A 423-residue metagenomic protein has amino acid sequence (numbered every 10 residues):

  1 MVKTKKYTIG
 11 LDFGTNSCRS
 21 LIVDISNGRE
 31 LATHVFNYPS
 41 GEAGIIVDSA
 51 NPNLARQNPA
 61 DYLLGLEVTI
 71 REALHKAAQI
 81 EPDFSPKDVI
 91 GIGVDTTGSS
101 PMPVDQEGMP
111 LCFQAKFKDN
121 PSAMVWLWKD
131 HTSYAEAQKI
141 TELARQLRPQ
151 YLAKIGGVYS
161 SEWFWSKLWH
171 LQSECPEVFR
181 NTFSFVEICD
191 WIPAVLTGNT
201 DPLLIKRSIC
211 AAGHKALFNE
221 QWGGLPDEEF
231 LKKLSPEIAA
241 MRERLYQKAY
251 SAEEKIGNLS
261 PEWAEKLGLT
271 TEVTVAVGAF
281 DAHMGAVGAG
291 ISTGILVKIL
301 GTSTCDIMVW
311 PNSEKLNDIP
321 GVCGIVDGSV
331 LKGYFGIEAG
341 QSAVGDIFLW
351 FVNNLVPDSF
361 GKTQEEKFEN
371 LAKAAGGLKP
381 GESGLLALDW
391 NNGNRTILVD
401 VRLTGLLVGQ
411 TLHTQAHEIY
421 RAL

Functional and structural regions predicted by a protein language model:
M1-F113, A240-E243, E265, L269-T274 (+3 more regions): N-terminal glycine/serine-rich phosphate-binding loop of ATP-dependent small-molecule kinases, especially carbohydrate
M1-T4, Q79-P82, S260-L269, A279-I295: Conserved phosphate-binding catalytic cores of ATP/NTP-utilizing and phosphoryl-transfer enzymes
K6-D12, S20-I22, F84-D95, W126 (+6 more regions): Short glycine-aspartate micro-motif
F13-T15, V104, T141-V277, L388-N394 (+2 more regions): Gly/Ser/Thr-rich active-site cleft segment
S49-N53, N120-W126, I325-E338, I419: Short beta-alpha connecting loops at secondary-structure transitions that line or flank enzyme active sites
P59, A78, D83-W163: Active-site phosphate-binding/coordination module
L152-K154, H170-C175, A194-D201, D227-S235 (+3 more regions): A short helix-loop
G381-L423: Activation-segment/catalytic-loop signature of the eukaryotic protein kinase fold
